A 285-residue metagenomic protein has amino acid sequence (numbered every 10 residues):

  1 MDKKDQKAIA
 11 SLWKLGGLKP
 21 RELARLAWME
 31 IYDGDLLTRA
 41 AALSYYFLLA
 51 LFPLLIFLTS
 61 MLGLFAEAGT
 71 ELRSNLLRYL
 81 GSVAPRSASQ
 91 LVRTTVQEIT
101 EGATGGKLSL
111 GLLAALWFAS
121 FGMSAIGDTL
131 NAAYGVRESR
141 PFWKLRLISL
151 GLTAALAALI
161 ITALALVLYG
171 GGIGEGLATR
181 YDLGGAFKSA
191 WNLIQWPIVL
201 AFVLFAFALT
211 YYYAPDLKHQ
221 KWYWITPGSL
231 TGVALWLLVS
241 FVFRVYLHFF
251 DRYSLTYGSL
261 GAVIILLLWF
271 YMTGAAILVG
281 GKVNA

Functional and structural regions predicted by a protein language model:
M1-A285: Membrane-embedded alpha-helices and immediately adjacent juxtamembrane helical segments in alpha-helical membrane
